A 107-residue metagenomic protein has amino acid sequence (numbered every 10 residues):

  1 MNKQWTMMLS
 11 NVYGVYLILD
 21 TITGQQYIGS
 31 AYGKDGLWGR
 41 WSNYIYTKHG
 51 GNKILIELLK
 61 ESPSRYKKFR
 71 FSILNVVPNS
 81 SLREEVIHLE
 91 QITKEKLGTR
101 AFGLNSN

Functional and structural regions predicted by a protein language model:
M1-M7, Y66-N107: Boundary/linker segments flanking structured domains
M1-Y32: GIY-YIG nuclease catalytic motif and its immediate N-terminal context
Y13, G24, W41, P63-Y66 (+1 more regions): Generic intrinsically disordered, low-complexity segments enriched for polar/acidic and small residues
G14, K48-G50, G103-N107: Glycine-centered flexibility motif
K34-S81: Conserved short loop/helix modules at catalytic or binding sites in compact beta-alpha or helix-hairpin-helix contexts
